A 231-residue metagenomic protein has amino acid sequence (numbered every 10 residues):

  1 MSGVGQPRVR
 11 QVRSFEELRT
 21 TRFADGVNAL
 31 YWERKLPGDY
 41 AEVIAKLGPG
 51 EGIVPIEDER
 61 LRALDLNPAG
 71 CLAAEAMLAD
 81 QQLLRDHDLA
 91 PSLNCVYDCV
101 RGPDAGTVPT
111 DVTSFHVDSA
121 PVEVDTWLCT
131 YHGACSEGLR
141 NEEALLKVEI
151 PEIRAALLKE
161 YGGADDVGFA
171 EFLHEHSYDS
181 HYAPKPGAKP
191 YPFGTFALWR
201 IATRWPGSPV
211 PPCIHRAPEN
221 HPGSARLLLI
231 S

Functional and structural regions predicted by a protein language model:
M1-D88: N-terminal auxiliary "cap/dimerization" subdomain that precedes the catalytic jelly-roll/cupin core of mononuclear
F23, A120-V122, H221: Solvent-exposed alpha-helices and their adjacent loops that cap or buttress functional pockets in soluble metabolic
G26-A29, V124-W127, G194, A225-R226: Short, surface-exposed beta-edge/turn micro-motifs
A41, G138-R140, G207-S208: Short helix/loop capping segments that flank catalytic or ligand/cofactor-binding pockets
N67-A120: Extracellular-facing segments of soluble proteins and assemblies that are Gly/Ser/Thr-biased and enriched in aromatics
C95-Y97, C129-H132, R140, I201 (+1 more regions): Short, structured patches in soluble enzyme cores that scaffold and shape functional sites
P109-P186, P192: Catalytic core of non-heme Fe(II) oxygenases with the double-stranded beta-helix
E175-S231: Catalytic core of Fe(II)/2-oxoglutarate
